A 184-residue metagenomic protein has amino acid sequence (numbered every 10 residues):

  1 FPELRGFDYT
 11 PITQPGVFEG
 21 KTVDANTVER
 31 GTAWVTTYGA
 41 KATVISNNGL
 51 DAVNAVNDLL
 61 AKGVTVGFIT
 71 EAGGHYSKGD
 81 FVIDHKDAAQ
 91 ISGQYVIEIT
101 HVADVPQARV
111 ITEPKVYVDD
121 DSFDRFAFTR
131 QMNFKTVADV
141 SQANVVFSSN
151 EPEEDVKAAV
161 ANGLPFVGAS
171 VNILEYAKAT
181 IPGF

Functional and structural regions predicted by a protein language model:
F1-F184: Intrinsic-disorder/low-complexity accessory segments
